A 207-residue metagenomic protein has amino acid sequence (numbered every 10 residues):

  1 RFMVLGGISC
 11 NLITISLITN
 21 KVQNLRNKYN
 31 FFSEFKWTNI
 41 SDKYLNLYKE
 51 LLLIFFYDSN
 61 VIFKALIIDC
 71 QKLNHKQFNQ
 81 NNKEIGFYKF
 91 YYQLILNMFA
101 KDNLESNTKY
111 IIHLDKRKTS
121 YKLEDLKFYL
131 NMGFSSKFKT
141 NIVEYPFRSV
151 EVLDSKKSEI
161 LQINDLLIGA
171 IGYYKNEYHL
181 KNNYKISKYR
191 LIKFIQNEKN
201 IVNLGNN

Functional and structural regions predicted by a protein language model:
R1-N207: Phosphate-ester processing/binding pockets and catalytic centers
